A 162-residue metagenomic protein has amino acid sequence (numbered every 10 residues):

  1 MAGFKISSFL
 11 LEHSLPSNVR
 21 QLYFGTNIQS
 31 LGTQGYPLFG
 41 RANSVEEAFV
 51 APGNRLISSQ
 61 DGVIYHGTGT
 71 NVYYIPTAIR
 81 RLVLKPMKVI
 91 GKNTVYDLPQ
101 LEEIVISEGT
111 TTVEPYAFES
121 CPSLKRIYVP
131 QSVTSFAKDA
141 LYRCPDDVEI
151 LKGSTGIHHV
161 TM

Functional and structural regions predicted by a protein language model:
M1-G32, G40-G62, Y73-V89, L98-T112 (+2 more regions): Structural signature of tandem-repeat unit edges
H66-G69: Short acidic-glycine loop/turn motifs at beta-strand connectors
